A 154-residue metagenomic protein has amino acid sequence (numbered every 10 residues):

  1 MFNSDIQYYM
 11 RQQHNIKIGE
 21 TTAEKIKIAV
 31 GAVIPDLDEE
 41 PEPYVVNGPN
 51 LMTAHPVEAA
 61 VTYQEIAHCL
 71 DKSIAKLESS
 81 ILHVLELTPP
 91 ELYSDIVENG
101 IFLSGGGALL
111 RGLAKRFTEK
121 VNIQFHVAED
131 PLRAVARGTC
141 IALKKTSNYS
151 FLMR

Functional and structural regions predicted by a protein language model:
M1-D71, L82: Phosphate-binding glycine-rich/basic clefts of nucleotide- and phosphate-handling proteins, predominantly
N3, Q7, I74, E129-A136: Short, charged, low-complexity patches
I6, I81, L103, T139: Residue-level signature of catalytic and energy-coupling elements of molecular machines, predominantly ATP/GTP-dependent
I16-E20, E86-Y93, Y149-L152: Active-site phosphate-binding and catalytic loops of NTP-dependent enzymes
P35, Y93-F117: Glycine-rich phosphate-binding loops at beta-strand->alpha-helix junctions
C69-V97, A142-T146: Phosphate/ATP-binding catalytic cores across multiple sugar-kinase/actin-like superfamilies, primarily ASKHA
K115-I141, Y149, M153-R154: Conserved phosphate-binding/catalytic loops in two-lobed NTP-binding clefts
